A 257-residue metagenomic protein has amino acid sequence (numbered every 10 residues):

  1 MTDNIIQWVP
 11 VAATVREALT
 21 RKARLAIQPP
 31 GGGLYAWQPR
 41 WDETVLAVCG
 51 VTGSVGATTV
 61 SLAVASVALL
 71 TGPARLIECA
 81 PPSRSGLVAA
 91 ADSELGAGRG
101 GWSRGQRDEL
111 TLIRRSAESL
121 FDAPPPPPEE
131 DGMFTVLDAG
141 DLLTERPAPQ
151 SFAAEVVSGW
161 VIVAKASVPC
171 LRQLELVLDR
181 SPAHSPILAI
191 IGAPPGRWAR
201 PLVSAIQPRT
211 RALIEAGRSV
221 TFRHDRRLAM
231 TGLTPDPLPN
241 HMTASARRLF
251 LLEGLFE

Functional and structural regions predicted by a protein language model:
M1-S54, P82-G96: Extreme N-terminal, non-catalytic leader segments that precede Walker-type/kinase nucleotide-binding cores
D42-V55, A63, L70-S151, S219 (+1 more regions): P-loop/Walker-type NTP enzyme "switch/lid" segment
A47-C49, I77-E78, T135-A139, G159-A166 (+1 more regions): Conserved beta-strand segments of the P-loop GTPase G domain that flank and frequently precede/overlap
T58: Walker A/P-loop
D141-T144, V157-E175, P195-A199: Conserved Switch II/interswitch segment of TRAFAC-class P-loop GTPases
Q173-A193, I206-T210: Conserved C-terminal guanine-recognition region of P-loop GTPase G domains, centered on the G4
I191-H241: Beta-strand-loop-alpha "switch" segments that mediate conformational coupling across diverse proteins
T231-E257: NTP-binding/hydrolysis catalytic cores, primarily Walker-type P-loop NTPases
